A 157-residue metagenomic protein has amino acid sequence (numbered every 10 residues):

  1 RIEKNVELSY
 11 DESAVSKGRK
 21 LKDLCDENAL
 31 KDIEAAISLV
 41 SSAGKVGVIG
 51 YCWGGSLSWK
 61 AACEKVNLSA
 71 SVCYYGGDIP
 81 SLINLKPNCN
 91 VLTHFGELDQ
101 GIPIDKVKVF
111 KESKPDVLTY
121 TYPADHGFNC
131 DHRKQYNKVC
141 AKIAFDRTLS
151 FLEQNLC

Functional and structural regions predicted by a protein language model:
R1-C157: N-terminal cap/leader regions of alpha/beta-hydrolase-fold enzymes, predominantly small-molecule hydrolases
